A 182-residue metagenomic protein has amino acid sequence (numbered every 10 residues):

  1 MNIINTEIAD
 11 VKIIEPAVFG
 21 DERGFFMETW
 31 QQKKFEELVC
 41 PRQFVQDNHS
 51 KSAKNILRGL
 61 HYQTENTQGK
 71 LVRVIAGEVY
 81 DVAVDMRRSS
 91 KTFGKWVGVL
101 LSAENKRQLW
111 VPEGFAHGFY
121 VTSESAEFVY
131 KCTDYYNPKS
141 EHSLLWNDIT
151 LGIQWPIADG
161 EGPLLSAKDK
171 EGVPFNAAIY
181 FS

Functional and structural regions predicted by a protein language model:
M1-E104, S123-S125, Y130-S182: Non-catalytic, conserved peripheral segments adjacent to functional cores
L109, H117-T122, Y130: Short beta-strand His + acidic residue motifs that chelate non-heme Fe in jelly-roll/DSBH and cupin folds
